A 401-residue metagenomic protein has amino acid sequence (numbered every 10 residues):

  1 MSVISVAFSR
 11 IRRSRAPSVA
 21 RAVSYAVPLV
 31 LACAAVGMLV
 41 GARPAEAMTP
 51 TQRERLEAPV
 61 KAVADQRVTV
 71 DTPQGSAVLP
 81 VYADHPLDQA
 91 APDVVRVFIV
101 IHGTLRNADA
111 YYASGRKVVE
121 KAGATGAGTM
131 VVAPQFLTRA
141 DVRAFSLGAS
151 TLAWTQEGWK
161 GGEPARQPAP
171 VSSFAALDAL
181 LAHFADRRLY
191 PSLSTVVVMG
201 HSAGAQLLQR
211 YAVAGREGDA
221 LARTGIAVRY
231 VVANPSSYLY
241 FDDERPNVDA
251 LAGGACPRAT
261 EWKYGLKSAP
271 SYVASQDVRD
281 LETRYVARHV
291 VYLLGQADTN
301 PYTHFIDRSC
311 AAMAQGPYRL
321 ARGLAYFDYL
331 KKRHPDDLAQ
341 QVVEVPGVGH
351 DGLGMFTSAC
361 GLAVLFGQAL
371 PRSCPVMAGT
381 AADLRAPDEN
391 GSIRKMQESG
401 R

Functional and structural regions predicted by a protein language model:
M1-R21: N-terminal secretory signal peptides that target proteins for export/translocation
Y25-M38: Bacterial N-terminal signal peptides
A45-V97, L105, D109-M130, W159-A169 (+10 more regions): A domain-start/cap signature at the N-terminus of enzymes
F98-G103, A133, Y292: Structural cue for short, hydrophobic secondary-structure segments
F136-V171, F305: Cap/lid segment of the alpha/beta-hydrolase catalytic domain
A175-L193: Conserved acidic catalytic loop of the alpha/beta-hydrolase fold
T224-R319, G323-K331: The feature captures the conserved acid-bearing segment of alpha/beta-hydrolase catalytic domains
V345-D351: Histidine-bearing beta->alpha loop at or near hydrolase active sites
